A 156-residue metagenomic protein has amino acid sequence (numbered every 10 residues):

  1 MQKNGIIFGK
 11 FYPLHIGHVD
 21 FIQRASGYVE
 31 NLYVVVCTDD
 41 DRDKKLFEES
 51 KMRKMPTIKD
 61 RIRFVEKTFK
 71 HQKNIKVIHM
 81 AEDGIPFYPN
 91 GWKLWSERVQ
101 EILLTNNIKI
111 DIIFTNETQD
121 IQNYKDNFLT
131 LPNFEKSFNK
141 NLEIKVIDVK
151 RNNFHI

Functional and structural regions predicted by a protein language model:
M1-I156: Nucleotidyltransferase catalytic core that binds NTPs
